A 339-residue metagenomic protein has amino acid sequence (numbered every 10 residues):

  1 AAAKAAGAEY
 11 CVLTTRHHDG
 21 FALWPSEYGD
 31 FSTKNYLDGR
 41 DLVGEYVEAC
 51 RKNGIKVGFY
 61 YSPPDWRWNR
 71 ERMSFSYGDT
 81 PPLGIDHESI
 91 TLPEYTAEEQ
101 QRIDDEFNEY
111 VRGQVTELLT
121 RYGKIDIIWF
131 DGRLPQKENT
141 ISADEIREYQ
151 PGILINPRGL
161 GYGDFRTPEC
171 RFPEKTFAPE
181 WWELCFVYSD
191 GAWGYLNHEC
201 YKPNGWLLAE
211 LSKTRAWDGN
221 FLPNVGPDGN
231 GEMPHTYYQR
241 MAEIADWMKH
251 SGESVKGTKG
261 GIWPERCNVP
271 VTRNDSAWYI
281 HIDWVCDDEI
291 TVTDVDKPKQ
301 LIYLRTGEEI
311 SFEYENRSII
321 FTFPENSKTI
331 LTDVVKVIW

Functional and structural regions predicted by a protein language model:
A1-W339: Mature catalytic domains of secreted/periplasmic carbohydrate-active enzymes
